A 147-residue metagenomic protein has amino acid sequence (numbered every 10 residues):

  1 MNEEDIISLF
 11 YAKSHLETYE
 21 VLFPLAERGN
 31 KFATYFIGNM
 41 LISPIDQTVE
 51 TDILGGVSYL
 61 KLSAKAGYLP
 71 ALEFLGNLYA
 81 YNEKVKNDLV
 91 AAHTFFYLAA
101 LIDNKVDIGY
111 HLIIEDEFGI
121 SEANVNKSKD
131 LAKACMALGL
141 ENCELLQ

Functional and structural regions predicted by a protein language model:
N2-P24, R28: Alpha-helical segment of the N-proximal tetratricopeptide repeat
E4-D5, F36-I45, F74-Y81, L112-E117: Hydrophobic face of amphipathic alpha-helices that form TPR/SEL1-like repeat modules and related alpha-solenoid
Y11-E20, T48-Y59, K86-T94: Structural signature of tandem alpha-helical TPR/SEL1-like repeats, specifically the intra-repeat loop/turn
K13-S14, E27-F32, P44-I45, K65-L69 (+5 more regions): Short helix-capping/linker turns of helical repeat alpha-solenoids
Y19-F23, R28-S43: N-terminal leader/targeting helix
F23-L25, K61-S63, A99: Canonical positions in the second alpha-helix
F74-A80, V90-L101: Short N-proximal segments of mature Sec-exported proteins
G109-Q147: Terminal, low-structured helical/coil segments at or just beyond the last alpha-helical repeat
